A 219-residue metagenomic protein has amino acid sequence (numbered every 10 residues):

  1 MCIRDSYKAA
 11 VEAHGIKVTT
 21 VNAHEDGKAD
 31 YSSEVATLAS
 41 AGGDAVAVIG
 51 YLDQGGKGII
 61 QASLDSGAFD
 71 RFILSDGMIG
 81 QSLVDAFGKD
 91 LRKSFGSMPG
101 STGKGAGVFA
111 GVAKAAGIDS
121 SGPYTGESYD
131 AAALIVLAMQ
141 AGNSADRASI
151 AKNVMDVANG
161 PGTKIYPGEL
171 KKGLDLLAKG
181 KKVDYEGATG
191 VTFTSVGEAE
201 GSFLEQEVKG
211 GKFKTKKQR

Functional and structural regions predicted by a protein language model:
M1-R219: Extracytosolic ligand-binding ectodomains
